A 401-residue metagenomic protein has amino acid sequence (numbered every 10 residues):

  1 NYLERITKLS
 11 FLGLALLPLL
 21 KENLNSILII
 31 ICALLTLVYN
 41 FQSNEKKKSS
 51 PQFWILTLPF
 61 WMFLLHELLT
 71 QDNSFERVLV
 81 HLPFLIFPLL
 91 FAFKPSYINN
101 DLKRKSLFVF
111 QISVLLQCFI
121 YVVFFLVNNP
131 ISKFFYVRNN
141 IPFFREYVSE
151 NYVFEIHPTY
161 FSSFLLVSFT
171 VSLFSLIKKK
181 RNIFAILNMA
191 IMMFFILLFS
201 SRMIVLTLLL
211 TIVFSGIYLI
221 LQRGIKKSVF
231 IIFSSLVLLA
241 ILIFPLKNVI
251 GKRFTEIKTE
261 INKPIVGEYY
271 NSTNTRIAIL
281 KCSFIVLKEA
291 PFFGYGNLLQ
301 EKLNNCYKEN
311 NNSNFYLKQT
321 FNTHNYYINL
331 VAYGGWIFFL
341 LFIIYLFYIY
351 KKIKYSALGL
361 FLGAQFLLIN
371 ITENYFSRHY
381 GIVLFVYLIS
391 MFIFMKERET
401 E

Functional and structural regions predicted by a protein language model:
N1-N44, I55-Q71, F366: N-terminal signal-anchor transmembrane segment
I6-L14, W54, F321, N325 (+3 more regions): Loop-to-helix entry and N-terminal half of a specific, functionally important transmembrane alpha helix in multi-pass
L16, L37-N44, H66-F125, S168 (+1 more regions): Transmembrane alpha-helical segments and their membrane-water interfaces
C32-T36, I212, Y345, F361-I369 (+1 more regions): Transmembrane alpha-helices of multi-pass inner-membrane enzymes
F41, V213-I217, V229, L330-Q365: Hydrophobic transmembrane alpha-helices and their immediate junctions
R104-Y136, E155-L221, P245: Alpha-helical transmembrane segments of multi-pass inner-membrane proteins
L219-V266, K281-E289: A membrane-periplasm/extracellular boundary helix in multi-pass inner-membrane enzymes that assemble envelope glycans
V266-K281, I285-E289, F293-G334: Long extracytoplasmic/lumenal interhelical loops at the membrane interface of multi-pass membrane proteins
